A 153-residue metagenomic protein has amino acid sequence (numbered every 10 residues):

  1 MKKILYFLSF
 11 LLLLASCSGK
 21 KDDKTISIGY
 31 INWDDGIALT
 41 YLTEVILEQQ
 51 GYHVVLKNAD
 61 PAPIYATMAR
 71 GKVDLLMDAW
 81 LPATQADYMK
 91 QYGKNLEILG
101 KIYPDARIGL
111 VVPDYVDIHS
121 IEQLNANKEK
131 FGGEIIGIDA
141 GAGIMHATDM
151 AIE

Functional and structural regions predicted by a protein language model:
K2-L8: Sec-dependent signal peptide recognition, specifically the positively charged N-region followed immediately by
L14-S16: C-terminal motif of bacterial Sec signal peptides marking the signal peptidase cleavage site
D22-D35, Y52-K57, G132-I136: Short, well-ordered beta-strand elements
W33-D35, A62-P63, L81-Q85, Y115-D117 (+1 more regions): Solvent-exposed loop/turn segments at secondary-structure junctions within structured extracellular/periplasmic domains
T40, D60-G93: Pocket-flanking alpha-helical
V73-M77, A147-E153: Ligand-binding pocket segment of bilobal, Venus flytrap-like solute-binding proteins
K94-I144: A conserved helix-loop-strand patch within extracytoplasmic ligand-binding domains of the periplasmic binding
